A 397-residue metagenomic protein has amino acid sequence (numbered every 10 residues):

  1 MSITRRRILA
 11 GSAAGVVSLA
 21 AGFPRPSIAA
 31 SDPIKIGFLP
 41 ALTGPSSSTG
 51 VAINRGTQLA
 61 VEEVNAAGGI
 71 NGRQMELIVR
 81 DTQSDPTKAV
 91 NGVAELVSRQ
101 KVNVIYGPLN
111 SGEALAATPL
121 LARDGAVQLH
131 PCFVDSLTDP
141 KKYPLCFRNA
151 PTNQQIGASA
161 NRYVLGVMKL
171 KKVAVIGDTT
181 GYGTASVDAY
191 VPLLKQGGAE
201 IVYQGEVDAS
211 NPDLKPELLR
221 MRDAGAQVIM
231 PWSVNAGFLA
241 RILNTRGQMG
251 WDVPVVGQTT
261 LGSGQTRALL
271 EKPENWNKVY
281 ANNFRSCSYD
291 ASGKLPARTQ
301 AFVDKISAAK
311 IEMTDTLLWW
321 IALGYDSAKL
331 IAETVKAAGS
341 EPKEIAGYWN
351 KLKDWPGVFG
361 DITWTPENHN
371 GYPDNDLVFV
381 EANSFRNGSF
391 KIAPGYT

Functional and structural regions predicted by a protein language model:
S2-G11, A20-T397: Extracytosolic ligand-binding ectodomains
A14: Alpha-helical DNA-recognition elements
